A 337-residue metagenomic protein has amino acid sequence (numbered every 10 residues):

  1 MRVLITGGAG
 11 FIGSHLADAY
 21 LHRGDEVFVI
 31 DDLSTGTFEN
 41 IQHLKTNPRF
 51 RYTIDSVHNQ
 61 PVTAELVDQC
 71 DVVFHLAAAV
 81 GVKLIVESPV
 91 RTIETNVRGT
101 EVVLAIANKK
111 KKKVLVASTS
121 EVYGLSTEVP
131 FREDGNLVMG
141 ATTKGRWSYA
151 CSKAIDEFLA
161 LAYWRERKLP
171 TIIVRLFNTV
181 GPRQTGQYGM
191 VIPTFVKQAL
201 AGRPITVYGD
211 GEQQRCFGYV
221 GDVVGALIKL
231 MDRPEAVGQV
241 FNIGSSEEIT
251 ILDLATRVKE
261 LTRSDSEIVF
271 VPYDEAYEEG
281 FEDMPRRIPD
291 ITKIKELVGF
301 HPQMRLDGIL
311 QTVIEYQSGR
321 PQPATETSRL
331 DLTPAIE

Functional and structural regions predicted by a protein language model:
M1-T179, F300, L330-E337: N-terminal Rossmann-like NAD(P)+-binding domain of SDR-like oxidoreductases, especially those catalyzing
L16, L227-M231, A255-V258, L310-Q317: Hydrophobic "lid"/C-terminal helical patch of Rossmann-like NAD(P)-dependent dehydrogenase/epimerase domains
D25, R305-E337: Amphipathic terminal alpha-helices
N47-F50, E133-G140, R167-K168, V196-V207 (+2 more regions): A short C-terminal helix-loop "cap" of Rossmann-like NAD(P)-dependent dehydrogenase/epimerase domains
T127, A154, L169-P170, T179-P193 (+7 more regions): Glycine/proline-rich active-site loop of Rossmann-fold NAD(P)-dependent oxidoreductases
D210, V240-F241, L252-A255, R263-R286 (+1 more regions): C-terminal "lid/loop" region of Rossmann-like NAD(P)-dependent oxidoreductases
V220, D274-H301, R305: Conserved C-terminal active-site "lid" loop/helix of NAD(P)H-dependent oxidoreductases that clamps the redox cofactor
V223, L227, I243, L254 (+2 more regions): Non-catalytic, hydrophobic alpha-helical segments
